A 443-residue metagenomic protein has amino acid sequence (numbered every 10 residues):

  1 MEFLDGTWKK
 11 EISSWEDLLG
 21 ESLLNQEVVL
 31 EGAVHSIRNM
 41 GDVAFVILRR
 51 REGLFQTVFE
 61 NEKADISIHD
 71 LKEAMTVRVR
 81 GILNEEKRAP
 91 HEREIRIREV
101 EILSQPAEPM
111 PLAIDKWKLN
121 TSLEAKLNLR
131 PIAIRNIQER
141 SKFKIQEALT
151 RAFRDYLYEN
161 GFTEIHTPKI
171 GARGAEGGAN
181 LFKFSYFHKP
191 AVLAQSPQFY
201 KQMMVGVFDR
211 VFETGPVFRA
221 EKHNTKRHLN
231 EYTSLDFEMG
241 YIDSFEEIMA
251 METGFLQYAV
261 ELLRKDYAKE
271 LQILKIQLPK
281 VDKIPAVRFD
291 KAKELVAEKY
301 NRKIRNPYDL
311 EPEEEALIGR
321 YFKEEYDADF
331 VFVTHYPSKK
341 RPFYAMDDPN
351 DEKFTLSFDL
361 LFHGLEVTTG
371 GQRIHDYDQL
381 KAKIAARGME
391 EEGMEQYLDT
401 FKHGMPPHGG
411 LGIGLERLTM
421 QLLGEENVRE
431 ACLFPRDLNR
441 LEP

Functional and structural regions predicted by a protein language model:
E2-I242, D399: Class II aminoacyl-tRNA synthetase-like tRNA-binding/catalytic domains
A33, A148, A152-N160, S196-G206 (+14 more regions): Generic, well-ordered alpha-helical scaffold segments in large soluble proteins
N120, L127, P131, T150 (+13 more regions): Alpha-helix initiation and N-capping motif
S141-I145, I276-V281, T368: Extended, non-catalytic structural segments that build the interaction scaffolds of large macromolecular assemblies
Q146-E147, P312, I374: Short alpha-helix boundary/capping motifs
E176, G254-L360, A386-D399, H403-G404: Metal-assisted phosphate- and nucleotidyl-transfer catalytic regions
G206, R210-E213, L229, T233-S244 (+2 more regions): TRNA-recognition modules of translation machinery and tRNA-sensing kinases, especially anticodon-binding
G240-I248, T253, K293-L295: Extended, domain-scale alpha-helical bundle/helix-rich regions
